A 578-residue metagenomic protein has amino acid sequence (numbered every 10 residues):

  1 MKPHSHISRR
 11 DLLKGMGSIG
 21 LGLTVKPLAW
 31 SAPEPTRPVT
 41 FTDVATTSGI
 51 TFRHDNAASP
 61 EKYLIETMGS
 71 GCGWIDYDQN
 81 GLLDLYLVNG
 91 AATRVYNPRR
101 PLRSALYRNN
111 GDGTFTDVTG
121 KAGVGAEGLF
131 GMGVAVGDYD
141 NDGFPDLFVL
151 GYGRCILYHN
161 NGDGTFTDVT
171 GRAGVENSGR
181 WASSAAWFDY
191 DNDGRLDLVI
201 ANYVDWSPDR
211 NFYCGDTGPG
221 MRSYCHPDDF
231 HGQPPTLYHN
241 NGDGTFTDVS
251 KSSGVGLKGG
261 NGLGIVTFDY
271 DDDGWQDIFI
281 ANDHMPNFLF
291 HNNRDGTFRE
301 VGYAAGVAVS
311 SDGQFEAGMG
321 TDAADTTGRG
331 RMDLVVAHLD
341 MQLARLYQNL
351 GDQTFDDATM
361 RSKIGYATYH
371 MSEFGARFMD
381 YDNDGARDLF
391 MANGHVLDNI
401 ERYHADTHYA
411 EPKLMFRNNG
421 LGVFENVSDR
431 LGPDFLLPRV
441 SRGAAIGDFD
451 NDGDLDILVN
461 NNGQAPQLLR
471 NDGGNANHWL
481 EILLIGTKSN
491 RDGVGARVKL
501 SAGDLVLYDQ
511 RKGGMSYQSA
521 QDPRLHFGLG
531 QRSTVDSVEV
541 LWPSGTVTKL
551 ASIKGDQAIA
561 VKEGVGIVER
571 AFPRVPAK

Functional and structural regions predicted by a protein language model:
K2-L23: N-terminal secretory signal peptides and thylakoid transit peptides that target proteins across membranes
H6, K26-T51: C-terminal segment of N-terminal export signals and the immediately downstream linker at the start of the mature
V39, A58, I364-Y369, D398 (+1 more regions): Gly/Ser/Thr/Pro-enriched helix-cap/hinge segments flanking short amphipathic alpha-helices
T40-R53, A58-P60, L64, T116-L129 (+9 more regions): Short loop/turn motifs that recur once per blade in beta-propeller domains
G69-Q79, G131-N141, H159, S183-N192 (+5 more regions): Beta-propeller blade termini
L85-N89, D146-G151, L198-N202, I278-A281 (+4 more regions): Hydrophobic beta-strand segments that make up the repeating blades of beta-propeller and related beta-repeat
N89-R99, V204-D229, A392-H408: Short, conserved, GDST-rich strand-edge loop motifs in beta-rich repeat architectures
Y107-R108, Y238-H239, K413-N418: Beta-propeller blade signature
